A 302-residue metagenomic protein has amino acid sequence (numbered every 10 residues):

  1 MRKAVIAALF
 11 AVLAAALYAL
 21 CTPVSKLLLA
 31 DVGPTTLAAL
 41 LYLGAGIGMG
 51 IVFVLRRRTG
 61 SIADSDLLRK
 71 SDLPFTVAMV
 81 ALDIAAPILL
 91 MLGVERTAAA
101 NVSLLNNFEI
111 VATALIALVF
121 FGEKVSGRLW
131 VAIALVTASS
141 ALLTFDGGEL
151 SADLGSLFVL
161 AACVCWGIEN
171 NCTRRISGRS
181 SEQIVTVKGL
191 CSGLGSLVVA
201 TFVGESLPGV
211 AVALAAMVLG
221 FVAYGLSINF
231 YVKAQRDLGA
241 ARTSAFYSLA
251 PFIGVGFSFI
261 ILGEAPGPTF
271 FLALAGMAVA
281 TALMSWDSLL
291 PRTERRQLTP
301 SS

Functional and structural regions predicted by a protein language model:
M1-L41, A45, G148-R175, R295-S302: Glycine-/small-residue-enriched transmembrane alpha-helix faces in small-molecule transporters and effluxers
K3-A8, D31-A39, L67-D72, S140 (+3 more regions): Juxtamembrane helix-entry segments on the extracytoplasmic side of multipass membrane proteins
A8-A11, D72-T76, V125-V136, S156 (+2 more regions): Cytoplasmic-side transmembrane-helix entry/capping segments in multi-pass membrane proteins
A15, A38-L40, P87, N101-I110 (+2 more regions): Helix-helix packing/entry segments at the starts of transmembrane helices
A16-T22, R57-V102, N106, L142 (+1 more regions): Specific transmembrane alpha-helical segments of multi-pass solute transporters/efflux pumps, especially DMT/EamA
L28, L37, L41, G93 (+6 more regions): Hydrophobic/aromatic residues within transmembrane alpha-helices of multi-pass small-molecule transporters
D31-A85, A112, C165-E169, T186-G204 (+2 more regions): Transmembrane alpha-helices of multi-pass small-molecule transport proteins
M49, I116, F120, V125-F145 (+5 more regions): Hydrophobic transmembrane alpha-helices of multi-pass small-molecule transport proteins
